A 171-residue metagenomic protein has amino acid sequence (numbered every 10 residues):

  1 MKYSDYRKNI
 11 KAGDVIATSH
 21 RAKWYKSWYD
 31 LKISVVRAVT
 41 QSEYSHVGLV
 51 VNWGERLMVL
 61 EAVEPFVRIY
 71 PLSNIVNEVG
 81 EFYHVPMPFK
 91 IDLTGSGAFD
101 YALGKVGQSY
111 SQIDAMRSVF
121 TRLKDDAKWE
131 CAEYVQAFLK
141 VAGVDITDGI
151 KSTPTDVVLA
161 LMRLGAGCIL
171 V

Functional and structural regions predicted by a protein language model:
M1-V171: Cysteine-nucleophile amide-bond enzymes
